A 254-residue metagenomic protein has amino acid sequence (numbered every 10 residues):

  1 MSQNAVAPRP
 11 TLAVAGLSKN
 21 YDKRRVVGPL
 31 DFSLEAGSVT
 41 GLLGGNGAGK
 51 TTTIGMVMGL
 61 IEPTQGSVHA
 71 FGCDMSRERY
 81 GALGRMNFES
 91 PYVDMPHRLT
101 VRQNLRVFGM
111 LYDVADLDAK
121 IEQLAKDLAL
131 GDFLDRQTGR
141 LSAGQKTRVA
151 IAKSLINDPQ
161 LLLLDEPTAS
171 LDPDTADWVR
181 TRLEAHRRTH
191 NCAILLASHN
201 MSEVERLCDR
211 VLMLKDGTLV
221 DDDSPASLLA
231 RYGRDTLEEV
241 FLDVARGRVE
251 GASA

Functional and structural regions predicted by a protein language model:
G66-R77, G81-A82: Conserved ABC transporter NBD signature motif
R106, M110-F133: Conserved ABC ATPase "signature" region
D158: Conserved catalytic motifs of ABC-family nucleotide-binding domains
L162-E166: Catalytic Walker B motif of ABC-type/P-loop ATPase nucleotide-binding domains
D177-T189: Helical segment within the ABC ATPase nucleotide-binding domain
D222-D223: ABC ATPase "signature
